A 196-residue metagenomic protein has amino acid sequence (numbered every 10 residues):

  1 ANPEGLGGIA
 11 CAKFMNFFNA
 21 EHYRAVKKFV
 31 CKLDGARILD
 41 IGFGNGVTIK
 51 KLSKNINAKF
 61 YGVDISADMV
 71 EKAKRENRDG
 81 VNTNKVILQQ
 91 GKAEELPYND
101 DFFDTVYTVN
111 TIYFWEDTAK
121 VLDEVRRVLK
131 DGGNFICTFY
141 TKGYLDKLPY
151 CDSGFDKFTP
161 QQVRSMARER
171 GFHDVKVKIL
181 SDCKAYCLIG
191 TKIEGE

Functional and structural regions predicted by a protein language model:
F17-G35: Conserved alpha-helix/loop element of class I SAM-dependent methyltransferases that forms part of the SAM/SAH-binding
L39-E95: Class I SAM-dependent methyltransferase SAM/SAH-binding core
E94-T105: A short acidic, Gly/Pro-enriched loop at the edge of an enzyme's catalytic core that lines a small-molecule cofactor
T105-D117: A short SAM/SAH-binding and catalytic strip from SAM-dependent methyltransferases
A119-D131: A short glycine-rich, Lys/Arg-flanked "PGG" loop and its adjoining helix->strand segment in the class I
G133-F139: Conserved beta-strand signature within the Rossmann-like core of class I S-adenosyl-L-methionine
F155-R170: Short alpha-helix
I179-E196: Core SAM-dependent methyltransferase catalytic element
